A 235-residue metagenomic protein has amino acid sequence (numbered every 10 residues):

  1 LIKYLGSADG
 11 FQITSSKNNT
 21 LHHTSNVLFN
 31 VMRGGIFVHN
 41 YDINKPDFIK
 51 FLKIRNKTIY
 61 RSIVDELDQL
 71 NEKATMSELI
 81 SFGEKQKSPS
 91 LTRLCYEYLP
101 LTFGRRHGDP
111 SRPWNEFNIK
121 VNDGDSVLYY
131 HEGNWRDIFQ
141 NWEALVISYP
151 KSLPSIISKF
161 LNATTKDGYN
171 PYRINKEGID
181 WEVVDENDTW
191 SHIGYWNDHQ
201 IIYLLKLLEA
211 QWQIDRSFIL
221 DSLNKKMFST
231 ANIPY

Functional and structural regions predicted by a protein language model:
L1-Y235: Acidic, mature catalytic/reactive cores of soluble proteins
